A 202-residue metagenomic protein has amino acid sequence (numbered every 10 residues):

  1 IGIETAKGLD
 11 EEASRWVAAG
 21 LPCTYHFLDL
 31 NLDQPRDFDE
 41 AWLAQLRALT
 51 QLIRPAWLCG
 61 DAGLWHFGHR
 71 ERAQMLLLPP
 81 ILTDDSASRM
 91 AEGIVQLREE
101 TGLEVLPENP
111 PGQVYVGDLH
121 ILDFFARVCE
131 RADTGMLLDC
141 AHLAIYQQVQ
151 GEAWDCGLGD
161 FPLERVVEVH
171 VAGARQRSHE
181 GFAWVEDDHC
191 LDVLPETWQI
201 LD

Functional and structural regions predicted by a protein language model:
G2-E4, L21-L32: Non-catalytic, usually N-terminal nucleic-acid engagement modules in DNA/RNA processing proteins
T5-L9, D29-N31, A62-H66, P111-Q113 (+2 more regions): Active-site-proximal loop/turn and secondary-structure-junction residues that shape catalytic pockets, frequently
G8-Y25, A41-A56, V95-E100, R127-R131 (+2 more regions): Acidic (Asp/Glu)-rich catalytic clusters
L9, W42, M90, I121 (+2 more regions): Amphipathic coiled-coil/heptad-repeat helices and related helical stalk/stem segments that mediate oligomerization
R36-D37, M75-T83, A87, Y146-D202: Gly/Pro-rich active-site loop or hairpin
D39-M136: Active-site acidic/histidine proton-transfer and metal-coordination neighborhood in alpha/beta enzyme cores
R98-E180: Acidic/histidine-rich catalytic cores of soluble enzymes
